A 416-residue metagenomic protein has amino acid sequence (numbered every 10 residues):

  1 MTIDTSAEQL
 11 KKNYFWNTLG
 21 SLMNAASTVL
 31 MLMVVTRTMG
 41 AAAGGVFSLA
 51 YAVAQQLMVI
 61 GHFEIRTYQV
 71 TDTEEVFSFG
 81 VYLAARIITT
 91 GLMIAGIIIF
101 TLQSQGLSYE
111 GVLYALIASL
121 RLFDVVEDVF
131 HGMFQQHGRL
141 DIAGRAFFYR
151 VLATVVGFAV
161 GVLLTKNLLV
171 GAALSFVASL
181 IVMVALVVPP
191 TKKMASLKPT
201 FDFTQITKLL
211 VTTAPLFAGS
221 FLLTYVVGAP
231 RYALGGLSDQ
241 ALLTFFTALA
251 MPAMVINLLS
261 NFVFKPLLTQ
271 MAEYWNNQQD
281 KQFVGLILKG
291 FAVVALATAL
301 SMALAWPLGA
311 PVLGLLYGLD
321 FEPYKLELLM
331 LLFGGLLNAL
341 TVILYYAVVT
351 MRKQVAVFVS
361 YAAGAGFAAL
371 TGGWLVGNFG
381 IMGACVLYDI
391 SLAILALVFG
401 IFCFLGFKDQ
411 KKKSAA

Functional and structural regions predicted by a protein language model:
M1-L10, Y109, D141-R145, L169-V170 (+4 more regions): Interhelical loop/hinge segments that connect adjacent transmembrane helices in multipass membrane
A7, K11, I65-F77, F123-F148 (+1 more regions): Membrane-interface junctions at transmembrane-helix termini in multi-pass inner-membrane proteins
E8-A25, A50, Q55-T101, V112 (+1 more regions): Membrane-water interface segments that mark the loop-to-transmembrane alpha-helix transition
N13-T28, L32, Y149-R150, T154 (+5 more regions): Transmembrane helical elements of multi-pass membrane transporters/channels
T28, M58-F77, Q136, L249 (+2 more regions): Helix-loop junctions and terminal segments of transmembrane helices in multi-pass membrane transport/translocation
L30-M58, G111, K208-T212, L216 (+3 more regions): Interfacial/gating helices of multi-pass transporter permease domains
M39-G44, T101-I117, Q240, W306-L336 (+1 more regions): Interfacial segments at transmembrane-helix termini and the short loops linking adjacent helices
G111-A118, R145-M194, A250, A363-L370 (+1 more regions): Hydrophobic alpha-helical transmembrane segments
